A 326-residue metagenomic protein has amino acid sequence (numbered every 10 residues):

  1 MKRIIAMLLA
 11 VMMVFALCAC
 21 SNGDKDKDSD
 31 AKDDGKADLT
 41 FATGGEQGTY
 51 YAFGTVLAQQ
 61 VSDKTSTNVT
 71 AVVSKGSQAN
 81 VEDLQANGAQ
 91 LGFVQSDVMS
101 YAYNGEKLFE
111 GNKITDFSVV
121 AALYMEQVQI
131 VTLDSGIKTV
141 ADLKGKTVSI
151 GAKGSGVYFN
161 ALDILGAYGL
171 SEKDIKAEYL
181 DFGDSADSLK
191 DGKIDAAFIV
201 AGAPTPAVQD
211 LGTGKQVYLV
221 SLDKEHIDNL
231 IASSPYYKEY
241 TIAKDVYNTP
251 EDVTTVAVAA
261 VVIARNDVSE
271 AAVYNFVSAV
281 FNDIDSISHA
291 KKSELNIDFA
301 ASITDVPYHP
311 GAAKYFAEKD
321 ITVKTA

Functional and structural regions predicted by a protein language model:
R3-G23: Sec-dependent N-terminal signal peptides of Gram-positive bacterial secreted proteins and lipoproteins
C18-D34: Bacterial lipoprotein signal-peptidase II cleavage site
K36, S66, G76-A79, A86 (+4 more regions): Extracytoplasmic
K36-K64, N68-V69, M125-D191, S302 (+1 more regions): Bilobed "Venus flytrap"/periplasmic-binding protein-like clamshell domains and structurally analogous long
G54-Q59, V72-G111, I130-G136, G183-S188 (+2 more regions): Pocket-flanking alpha-helical
S96-V98, E106-L108, E172-V262: Pocket-lining segment of extracytoplasmic ligand-binding domains
M125-I137, L230-P235, T255-A272: A bilobed periplasmic-binding-protein/Venus flytrap-type ligand-binding module shared by bacterial periplasmic
D184, K190-D191, A201-L219, E225-Y236 (+1 more regions): An extracytoplasmic/periplasmic, membrane-proximal ligand-sensing/linker region
